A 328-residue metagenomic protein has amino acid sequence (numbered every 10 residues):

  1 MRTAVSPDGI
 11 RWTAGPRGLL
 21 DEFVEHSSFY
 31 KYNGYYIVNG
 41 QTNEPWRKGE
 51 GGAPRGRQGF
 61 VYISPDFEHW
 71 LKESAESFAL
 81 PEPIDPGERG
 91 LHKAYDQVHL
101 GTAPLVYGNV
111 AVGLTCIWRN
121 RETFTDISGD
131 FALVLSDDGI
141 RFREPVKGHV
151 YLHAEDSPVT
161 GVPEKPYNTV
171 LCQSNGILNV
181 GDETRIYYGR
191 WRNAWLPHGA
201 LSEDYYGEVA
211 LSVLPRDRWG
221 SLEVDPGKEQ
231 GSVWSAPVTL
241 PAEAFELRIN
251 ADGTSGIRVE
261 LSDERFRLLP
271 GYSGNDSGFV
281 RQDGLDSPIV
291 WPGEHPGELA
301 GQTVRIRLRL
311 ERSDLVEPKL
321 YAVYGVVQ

Functional and structural regions predicted by a protein language model:
M1-Q328: Carbohydrate-active catalytic/glycan-binding domains of CAZyme proteins, especially the secreted or lumenal ectodomains
